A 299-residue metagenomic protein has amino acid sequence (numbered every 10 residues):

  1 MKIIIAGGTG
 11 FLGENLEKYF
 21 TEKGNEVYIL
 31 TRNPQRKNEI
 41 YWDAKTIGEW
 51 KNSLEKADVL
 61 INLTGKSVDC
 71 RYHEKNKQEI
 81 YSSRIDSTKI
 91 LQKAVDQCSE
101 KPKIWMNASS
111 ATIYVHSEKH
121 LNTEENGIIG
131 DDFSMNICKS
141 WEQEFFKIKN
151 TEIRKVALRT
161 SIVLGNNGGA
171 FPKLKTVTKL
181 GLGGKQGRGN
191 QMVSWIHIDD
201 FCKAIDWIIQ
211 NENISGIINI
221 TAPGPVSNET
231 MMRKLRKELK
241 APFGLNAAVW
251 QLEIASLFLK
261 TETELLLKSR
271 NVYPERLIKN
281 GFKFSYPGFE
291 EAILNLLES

Functional and structural regions predicted by a protein language model:
I3-K23: N-terminal Rossmann NAD(P)H-binding glycine-rich loop of SDR-like oxidoreductase domains
I40-S87: NAD(P)H-binding glycine-rich loop region in Rossmannoid oxidoreductase-like domains and their noncatalytic homologs
K89-D131: Conserved Rossmann-fold NAD(P)-dependent oxidoreductase catalytic core, especially the SDR/UDP-sugar
I129-F133, S161-G168, R188-I198, I209: Glycine-rich "substrate-gating" loop/helix at the edge of Rossmann-like oxidoreductase active sites
Q143-N166: Conserved beta-loop-beta element that borders a ligand/cofactor-binding pocket
K175-G184, Q191-P225: Alpha-helical substrate-binding/gating segment
I208-L259, L294-L297: Mid/C-terminal beta-alpha module of Rossmann-like enzyme folds, strongest in SDR-family dehydrogenases/epimerases
P242-F243, T263-S299: C-terminal amphipathic/interface module of NAD(P)-dependent oxidoreductases and related NAD-binding regulators
